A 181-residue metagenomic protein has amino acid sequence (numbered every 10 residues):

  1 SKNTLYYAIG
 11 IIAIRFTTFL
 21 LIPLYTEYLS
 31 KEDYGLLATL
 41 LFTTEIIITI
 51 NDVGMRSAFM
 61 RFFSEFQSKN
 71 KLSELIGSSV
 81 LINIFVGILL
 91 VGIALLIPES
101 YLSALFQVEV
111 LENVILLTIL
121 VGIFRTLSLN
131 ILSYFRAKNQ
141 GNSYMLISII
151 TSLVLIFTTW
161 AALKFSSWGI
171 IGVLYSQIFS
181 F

Functional and structural regions predicted by a protein language model:
S1-F19, K71-S73, G77: N-terminal membrane topogenesis motif
I11, R15, F42-E45, N83 (+4 more regions): Residue-level recognition of pore/gate-forming positions within transmembrane alpha-helices of multi-pass
T17-L21, A38-Q67, N83, G122-S128: Small-residue-rich midsections of specific transmembrane alpha-helices
I22-E45, E112, I170-Y175: Interfacial/gating helices of multi-pass transporter permease domains
L29-D33, I47-I82, R136-N142: Transmembrane-helix boundary and interhelical linker motifs in polytopic inner-membrane proteins
F62, I123-I147: Membrane-interface junctions at transmembrane-helix termini in multi-pass inner-membrane proteins
L89-Q107: Short membrane-interface helical motifs at transmembrane helix boundaries in multi-pass membrane transporters
E112, L116, M145-F181: Hydrophobic alpha-helical transmembrane segments
